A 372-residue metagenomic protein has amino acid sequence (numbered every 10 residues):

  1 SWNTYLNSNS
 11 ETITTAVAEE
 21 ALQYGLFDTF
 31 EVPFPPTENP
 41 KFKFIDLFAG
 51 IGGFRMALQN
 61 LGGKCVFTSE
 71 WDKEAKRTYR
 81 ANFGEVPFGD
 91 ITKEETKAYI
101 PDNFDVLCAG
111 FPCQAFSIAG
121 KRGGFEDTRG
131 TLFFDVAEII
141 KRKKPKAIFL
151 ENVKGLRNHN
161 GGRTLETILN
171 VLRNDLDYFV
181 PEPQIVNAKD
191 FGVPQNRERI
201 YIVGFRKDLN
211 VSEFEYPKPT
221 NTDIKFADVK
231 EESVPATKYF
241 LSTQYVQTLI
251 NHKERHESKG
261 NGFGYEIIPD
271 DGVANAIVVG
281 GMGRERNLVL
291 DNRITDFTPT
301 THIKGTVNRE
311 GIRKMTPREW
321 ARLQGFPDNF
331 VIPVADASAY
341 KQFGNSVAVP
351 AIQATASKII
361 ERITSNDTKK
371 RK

Functional and structural regions predicted by a protein language model:
S1-P35, Y245-K372: C-terminal target-recognition/interaction regions appended to catalytic cores
E19-K144, K154-N158, R163-L165: Core alpha/beta nucleotide-donor-binding catalytic domains of modification enzymes
I51, L165, R199, N345-Q353: Short alpha-helical patches at coil-to-helix transitions and adjacent helical residues in well-structured domains
L58, L172-L176, I359: Hydrophobic alpha-helical packing residues
T96-F104, Q114-R284: Class I S-adenosyl-L-methionine
G110, A147, K314-P317: Short aromatic/basic micro-patch
